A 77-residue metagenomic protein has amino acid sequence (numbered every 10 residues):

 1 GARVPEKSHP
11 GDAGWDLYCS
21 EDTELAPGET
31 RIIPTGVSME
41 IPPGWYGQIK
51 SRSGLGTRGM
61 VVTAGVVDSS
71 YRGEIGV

Functional and structural regions predicted by a protein language model:
G1-G76: DUTPase catalytic domain/fold
